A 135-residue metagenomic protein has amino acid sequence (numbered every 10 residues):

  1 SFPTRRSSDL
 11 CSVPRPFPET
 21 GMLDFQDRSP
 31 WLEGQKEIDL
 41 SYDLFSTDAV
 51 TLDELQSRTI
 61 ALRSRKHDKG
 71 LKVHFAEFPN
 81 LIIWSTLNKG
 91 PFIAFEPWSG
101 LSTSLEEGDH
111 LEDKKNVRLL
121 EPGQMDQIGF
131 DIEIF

Functional and structural regions predicted by a protein language model:
S1, R5-F75: Active-site/ligand-binding surface loops and adjacent short beta/alpha elements that line catalytic pockets across
L52, L62-R63, I83-T86, L119-P122: A general structural signal for short secondary-structure junctions and capping/turn motifs
R58-I60, I93, I128-F130: Hydrophobic residues positioned within well-ordered beta-strands of beta-sheet architectures
R63-E106: Glycine-rich active-site loops that engage anionic ligands at enzyme catalytic sites
H110-K115: Short alpha-helix capping/helix-loop boundary micro-motifs
R118-F135: Short Pro-Gly-centered flexible turn/kink motifs
